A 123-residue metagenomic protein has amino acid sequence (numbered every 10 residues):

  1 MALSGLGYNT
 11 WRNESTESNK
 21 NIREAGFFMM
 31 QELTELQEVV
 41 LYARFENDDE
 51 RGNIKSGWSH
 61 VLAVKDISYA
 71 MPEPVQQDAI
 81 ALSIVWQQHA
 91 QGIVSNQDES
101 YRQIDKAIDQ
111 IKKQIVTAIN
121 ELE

Functional and structural regions predicted by a protein language model:
S4-E123: Conserved non-transmembrane functional hotspots
